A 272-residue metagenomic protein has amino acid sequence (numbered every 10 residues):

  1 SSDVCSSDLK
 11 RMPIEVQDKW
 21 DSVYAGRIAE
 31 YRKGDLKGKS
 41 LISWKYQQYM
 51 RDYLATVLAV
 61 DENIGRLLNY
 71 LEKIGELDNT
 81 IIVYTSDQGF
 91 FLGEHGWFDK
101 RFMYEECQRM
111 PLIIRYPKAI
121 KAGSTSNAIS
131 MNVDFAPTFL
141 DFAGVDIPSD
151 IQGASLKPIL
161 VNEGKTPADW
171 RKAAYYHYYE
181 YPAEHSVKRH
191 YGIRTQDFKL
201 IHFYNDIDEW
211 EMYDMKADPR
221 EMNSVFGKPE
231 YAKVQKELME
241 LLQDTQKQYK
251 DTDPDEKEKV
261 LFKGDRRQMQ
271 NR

Functional and structural regions predicted by a protein language model:
S2-S130, F142-D150, H202-W210, K216-M222 (+3 more regions): Active-site-proximal cap/lid insertion segments
L77-T80, K118, A122-S186, Y191 (+2 more regions): Polar, surface-exposed loop/tail segments that function as active-site lids or cofactor/substrate-recognition elements
G89, Y181-P182, F198: Short, charged/polar surface micro-motifs in flexible loops or helix N-caps
P111, L241-K250: A short, conserved beta-to-alpha structural element at the edge of catalytic cores that scaffolds binding
R115, Y176-Y179, Q196, F203: Structured loops at beta-to-helix junctions and adjacent beta-edge loops in soluble globular domains
H190-I207: Low-complexity, glycine/alanine/valine/leucine- and proline-rich hydrophobic stretches
